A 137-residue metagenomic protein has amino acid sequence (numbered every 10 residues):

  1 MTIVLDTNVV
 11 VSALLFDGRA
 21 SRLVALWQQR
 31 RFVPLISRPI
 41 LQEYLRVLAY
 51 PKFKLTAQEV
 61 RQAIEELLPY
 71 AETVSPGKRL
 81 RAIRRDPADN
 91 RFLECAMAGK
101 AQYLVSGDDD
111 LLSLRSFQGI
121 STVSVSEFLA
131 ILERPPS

Functional and structural regions predicted by a protein language model:
M1-I36: Short, well-structured N-terminal submotif of metal-dependent ribonuclease cores
D6-T7, I36-S37, G107-D108, S124: A secondary-structure boundary/capping signal
G18, L35, L55-Q58, I83 (+2 more regions): Residues at secondary-structure transition points
L26, C95, L114: Hydrophobic/aromatic ligand-binding patch that stacks against planar heteroaromatic rings of cofactors or nucleotides
L26-R79: PIN-domain endoribonuclease scaffold, especially VapC-family toxins
Q42-E43, L80-I83, E127-E133: A short acidic, often aromatic-flanked loop/helix-cap motif at beta-alpha or helix-coil junctions that lines enzyme
P69-Y103, D109: Active-site neighborhoods of divalent-metal-dependent phosphate/nucleic-acid chemistry enzymes
G99, Y103, D109-S137: Acidic, PIN/NYN-like endoribonuclease modules and their adjacent C-terminal/linker elements
